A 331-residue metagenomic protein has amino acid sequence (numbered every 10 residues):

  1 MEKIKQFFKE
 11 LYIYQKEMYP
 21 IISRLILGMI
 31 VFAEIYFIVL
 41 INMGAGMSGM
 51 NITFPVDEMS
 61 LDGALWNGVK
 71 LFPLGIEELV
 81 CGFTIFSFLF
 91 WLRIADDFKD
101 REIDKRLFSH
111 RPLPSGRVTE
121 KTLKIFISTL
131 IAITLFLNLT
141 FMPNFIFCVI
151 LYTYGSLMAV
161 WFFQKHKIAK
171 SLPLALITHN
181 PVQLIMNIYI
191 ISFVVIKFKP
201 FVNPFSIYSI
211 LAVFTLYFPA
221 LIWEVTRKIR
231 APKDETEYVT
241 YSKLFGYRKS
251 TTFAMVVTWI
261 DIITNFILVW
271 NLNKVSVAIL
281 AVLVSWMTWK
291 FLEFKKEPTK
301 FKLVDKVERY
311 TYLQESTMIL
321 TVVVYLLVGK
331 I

Functional and structural regions predicted by a protein language model:
M1-I331: Multi-pass alpha-helical membrane architecture of UbiA-family and related isoprenoid/lipid prenyltransferases
